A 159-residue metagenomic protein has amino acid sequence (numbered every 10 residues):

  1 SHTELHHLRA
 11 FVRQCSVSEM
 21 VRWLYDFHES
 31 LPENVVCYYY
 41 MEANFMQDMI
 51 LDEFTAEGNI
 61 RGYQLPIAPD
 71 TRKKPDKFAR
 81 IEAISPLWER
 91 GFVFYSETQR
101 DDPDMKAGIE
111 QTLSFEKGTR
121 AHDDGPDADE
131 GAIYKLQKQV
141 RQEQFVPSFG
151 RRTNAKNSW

Functional and structural regions predicted by a protein language model:
S1-G118, W159: Mg2+-dependent endonuclease catalytic cores in nucleic-acid-processing enzymes, primarily RNase H-like
N34-V36, D123, R141: Short secondary-structure junction motifs
T112, P126-K135: Amphipathic alpha-helical interaction/assembly segments
T119, D124-D127: Conserved RecA-like P-loop NTPase helicase motor core
A132-W159: Acidic two-metal-ion nuclease catalytic site recognized across multiple nuclease folds, prominently DnaQ/RNase D-T
